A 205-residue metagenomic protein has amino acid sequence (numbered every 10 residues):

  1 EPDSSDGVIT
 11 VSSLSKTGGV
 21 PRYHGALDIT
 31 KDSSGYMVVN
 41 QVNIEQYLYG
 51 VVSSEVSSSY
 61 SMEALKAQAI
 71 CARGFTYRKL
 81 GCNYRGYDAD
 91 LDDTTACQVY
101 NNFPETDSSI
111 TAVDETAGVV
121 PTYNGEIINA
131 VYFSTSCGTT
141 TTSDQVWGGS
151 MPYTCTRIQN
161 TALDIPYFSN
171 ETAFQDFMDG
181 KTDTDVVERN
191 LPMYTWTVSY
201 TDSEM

Functional and structural regions predicted by a protein language model:
E1-M205: Conserved, single-site charged/polar hotspot
